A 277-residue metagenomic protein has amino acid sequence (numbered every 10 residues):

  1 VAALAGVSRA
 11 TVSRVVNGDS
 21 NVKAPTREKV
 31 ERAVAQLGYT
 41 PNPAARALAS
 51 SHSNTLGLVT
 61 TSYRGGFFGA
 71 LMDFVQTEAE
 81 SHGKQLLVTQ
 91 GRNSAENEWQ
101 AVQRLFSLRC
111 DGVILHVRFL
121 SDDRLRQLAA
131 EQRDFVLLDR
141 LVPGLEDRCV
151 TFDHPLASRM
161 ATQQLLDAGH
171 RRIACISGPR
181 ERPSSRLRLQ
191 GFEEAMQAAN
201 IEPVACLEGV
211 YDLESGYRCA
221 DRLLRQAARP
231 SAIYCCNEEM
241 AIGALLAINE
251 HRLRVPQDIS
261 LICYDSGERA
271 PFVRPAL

Functional and structural regions predicted by a protein language model:
V1-S53: N-terminal helix-turn-helix DNA-binding module of bacterial transcription factors
A2, L115, A232-C236: Short beta-strand scaffold positions
Q36, F74-Q85, Q100, F106-S107 (+3 more regions): Bacterial carbohydrate/catabolite-sensing allosteric modules
Y39-R104, L108-G112, Q190-E193: Amphipathic helical "hinge" segments at domain boundaries
R92-A95, H116-S121, E239: Short beta->alpha connector loops
